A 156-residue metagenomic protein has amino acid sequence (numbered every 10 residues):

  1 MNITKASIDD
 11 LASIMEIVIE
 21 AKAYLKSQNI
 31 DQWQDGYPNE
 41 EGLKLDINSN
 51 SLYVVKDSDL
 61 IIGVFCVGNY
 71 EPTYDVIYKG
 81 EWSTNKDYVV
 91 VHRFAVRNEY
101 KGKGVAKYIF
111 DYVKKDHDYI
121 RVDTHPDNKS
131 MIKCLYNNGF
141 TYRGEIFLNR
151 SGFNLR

Functional and structural regions predicted by a protein language model:
N2-E16: A short beta-loop-alpha structural element at the N-terminal edge of CoA-dependent acyl/N-acetyltransferase catalytic
K22-G42: Conserved GNAT-fold acetyl-CoA-binding loop/helix
K44-V54, Y70-P72: A short helix-loop-beta-strand connector motif used in the catalytic cores of GNAT acetyltransferases and, in some
N50-F65: Conserved beta-hairpin
C66-A95, K101: Conserved acyl-donor/pantetheine-binding loop and adjacent beta-alpha core of acyl/acetyltransferases and related
V96-K115, K133-N137: Conserved acetyl-CoA-binding loop-helix of GNAT-fold acetyltransferases
K115-D127: Conserved GNAT acetyl-CoA-binding A-motif
D123, G139-L155: Conserved catalytic-core motifs of GNAT/GCN5-like acyltransferases
